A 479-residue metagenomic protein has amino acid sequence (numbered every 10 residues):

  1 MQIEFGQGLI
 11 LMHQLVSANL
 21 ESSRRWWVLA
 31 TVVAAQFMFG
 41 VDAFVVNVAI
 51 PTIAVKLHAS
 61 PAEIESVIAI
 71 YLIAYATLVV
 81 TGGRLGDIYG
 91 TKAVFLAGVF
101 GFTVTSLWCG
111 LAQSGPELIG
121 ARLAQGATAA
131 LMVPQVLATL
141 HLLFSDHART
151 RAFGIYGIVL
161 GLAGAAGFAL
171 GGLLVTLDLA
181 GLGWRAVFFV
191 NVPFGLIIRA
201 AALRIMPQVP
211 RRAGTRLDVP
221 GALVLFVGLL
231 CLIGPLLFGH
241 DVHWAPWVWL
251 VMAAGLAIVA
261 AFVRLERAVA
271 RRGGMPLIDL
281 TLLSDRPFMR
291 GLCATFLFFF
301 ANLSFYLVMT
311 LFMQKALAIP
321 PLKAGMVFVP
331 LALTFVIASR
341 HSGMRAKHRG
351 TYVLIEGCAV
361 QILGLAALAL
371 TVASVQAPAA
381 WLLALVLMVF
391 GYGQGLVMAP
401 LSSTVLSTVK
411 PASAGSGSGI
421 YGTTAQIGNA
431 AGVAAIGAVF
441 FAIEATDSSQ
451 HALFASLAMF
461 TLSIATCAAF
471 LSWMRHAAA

Functional and structural regions predicted by a protein language model:
Q2-V41: Cytosolic juxtamembrane N-terminal segment immediately preceding the first transmembrane helix of multi-pass
W26-V41, V46-V48, R271-A478: 12-transmembrane solute porter fold
A49-T77: Extracellular/periplasmic helix-loop-helix junction of adjacent transmembrane segments in MFS-like secondary
K56-H58, G90, L111-E117, A318 (+1 more regions): Helix-breaking motifs and short loop linkers at transmembrane-helix boundaries and internal kinks in secondary membrane
A69-G83, V133-L137, V329-H341: Central cavity-lining transmembrane alpha-helices of secondary-active solute carriers, predominantly the Major
A93-P220: Helix-loop-helix hairpins in multi-pass membrane proteins, especially solute transporters
L177, G181-C293, A301, I319 (+2 more regions): Hydrophobic transmembrane-helix bundles of small-molecule transporters
